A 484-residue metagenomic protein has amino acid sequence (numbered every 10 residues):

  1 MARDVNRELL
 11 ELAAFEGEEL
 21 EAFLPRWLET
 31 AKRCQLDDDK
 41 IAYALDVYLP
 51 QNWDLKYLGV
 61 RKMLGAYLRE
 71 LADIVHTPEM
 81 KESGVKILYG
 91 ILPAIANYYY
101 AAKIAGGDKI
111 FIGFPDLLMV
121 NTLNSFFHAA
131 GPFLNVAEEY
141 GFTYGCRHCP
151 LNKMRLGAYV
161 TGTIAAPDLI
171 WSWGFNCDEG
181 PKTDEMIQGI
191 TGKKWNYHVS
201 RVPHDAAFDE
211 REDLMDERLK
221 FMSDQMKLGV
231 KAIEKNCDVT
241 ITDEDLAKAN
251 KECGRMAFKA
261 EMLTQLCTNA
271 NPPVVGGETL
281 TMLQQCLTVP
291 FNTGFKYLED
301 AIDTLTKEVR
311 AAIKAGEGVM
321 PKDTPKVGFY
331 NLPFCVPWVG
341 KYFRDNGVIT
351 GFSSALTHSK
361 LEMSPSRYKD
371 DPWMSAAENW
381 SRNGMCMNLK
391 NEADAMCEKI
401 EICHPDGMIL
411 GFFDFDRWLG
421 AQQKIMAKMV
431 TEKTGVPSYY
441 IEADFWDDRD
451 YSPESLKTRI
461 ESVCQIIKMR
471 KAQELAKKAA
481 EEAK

Functional and structural regions predicted by a protein language model:
V5-Y89, S223-T357, L361: A charged, amphipathic alpha-helical module
K62-L169, F175-E179, T183-D184: An N-terminal, globular interaction/scaffold subdomain
E82-G84, P93-A137, Y330-C397, E401: Redox- and metal-dependent alpha/beta enzyme cores, enriched for Fe-S-associated oxidoreductases and cofactor-handling
A102-G107, G162, E185-K193, Y342-N346 (+2 more regions): Short, surface-exposed basic-aromatic patches at helix termini and helix-loop junctions that form
T143-I164, D224-N250, E378-E401, I466-K484: Extended, charge-rich low-complexity interaction segments
V160-E244, K248, C253-L266: Internal, well-ordered alpha/beta segment that forms a basic, Gly-enriched binding/recognition surface
A393-E401, P405-D406, G411-K484: TerminUS-proximal long segments
